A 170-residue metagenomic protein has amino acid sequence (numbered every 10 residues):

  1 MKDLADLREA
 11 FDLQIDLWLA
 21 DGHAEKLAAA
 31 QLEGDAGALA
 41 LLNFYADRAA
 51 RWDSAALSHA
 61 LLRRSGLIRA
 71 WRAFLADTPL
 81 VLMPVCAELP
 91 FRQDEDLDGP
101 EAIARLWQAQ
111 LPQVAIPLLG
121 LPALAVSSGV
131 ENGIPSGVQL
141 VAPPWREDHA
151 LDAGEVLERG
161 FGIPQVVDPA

Functional and structural regions predicted by a protein language model:
M1-Q14, A50-W52: Gly/Ser-rich, acidic/histidine-flanked active-site/gating loops
D12-L13, H59, P90-Q110: Short, surface-exposed loop/helix-turn segments at secondary-structure junctions that function as lids/hinges flanking
D16-R69, A125-P135: Short helix-loop capping/hinge segments that flank enzyme active sites or metal/cofactor-binding pockets
S58, R69, L118-A170: Structural helix-boundary/capping segments
T78: An anion/phosphate-binding loop that grips the pyrophosphate of nucleotide cofactors and donors
V85: Glycine-rich, N-terminal phosphate-binding loop of Rossmann-like dinucleotide-binding domains
I103-S127: Small-aliphatic-rich amphipathic alpha-helix that forms the alpha element of a beta-alpha
